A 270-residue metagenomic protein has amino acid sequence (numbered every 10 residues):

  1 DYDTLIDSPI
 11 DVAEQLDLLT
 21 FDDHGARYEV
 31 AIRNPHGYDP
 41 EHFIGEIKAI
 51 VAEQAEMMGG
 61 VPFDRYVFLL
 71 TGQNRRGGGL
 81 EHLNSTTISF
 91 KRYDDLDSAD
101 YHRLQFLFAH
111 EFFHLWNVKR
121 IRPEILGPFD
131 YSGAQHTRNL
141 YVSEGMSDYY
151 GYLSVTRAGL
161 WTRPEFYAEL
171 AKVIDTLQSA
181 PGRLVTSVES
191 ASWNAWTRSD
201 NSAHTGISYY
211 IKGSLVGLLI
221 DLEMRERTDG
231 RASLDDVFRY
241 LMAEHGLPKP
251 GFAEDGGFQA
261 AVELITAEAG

Functional and structural regions predicted by a protein language model:
D1-D23, M58: Propeptide (latency) domains of metzincin metalloproteases
T20-L140: Juxtacatalytic substrate-recognition/specificity segment
G37-A49, S98-R103, L107, T137 (+6 more regions): Soluble non-cytosolic domains of exported or imported proteins
E46-M57, K91, L107, E111-L115 (+9 more regions): Generic, well-ordered alpha-helical scaffold segments in large soluble proteins
V61-F68, A158-A168, R227-F238: Surface-exposed patches in mature extracellular/periplasmic domains of secreted proteins
I121-D130, A134-I211, A243-P248: Acidic/His/Gly-enriched intrinsically disordered linker/tail segments that often contain short helix/coil "MoRF-like"
P164, A195-G270: Amphipathic alpha-helical substructures
